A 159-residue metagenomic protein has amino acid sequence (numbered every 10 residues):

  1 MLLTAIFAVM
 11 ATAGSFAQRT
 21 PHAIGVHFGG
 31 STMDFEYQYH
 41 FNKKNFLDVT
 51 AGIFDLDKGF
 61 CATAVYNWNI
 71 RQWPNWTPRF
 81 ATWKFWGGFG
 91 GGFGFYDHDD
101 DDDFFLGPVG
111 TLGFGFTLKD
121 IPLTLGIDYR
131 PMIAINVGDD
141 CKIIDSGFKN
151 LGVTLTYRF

Functional and structural regions predicted by a protein language model:
M1-P21: Cleavable N-terminal export/targeting peptides
G14-D55, C61: Short glycine/proline- and aromatic-enriched beta-strand/turn motifs that initiate or cap beta-hairpins
T20-H22, G29-M33, K58-A62, W83 (+2 more regions): Residues that define the transmembrane beta-barrel architecture of outer-membrane proteins
P21, H98-D100, V137-K142: Extracellular loop and loop/strand-boundary signature of outer-membrane beta-barrel proteins
H22-G25, Y37, T63-W68, L123 (+1 more regions): Secondary-structure boundary/capping motif
H27-S31, G52-F54, N67-N69, G90-G94 (+2 more regions): Outer-membrane beta-barrel pore domains and translocons
F41-I121: Gram-negative (and chloroplast) outer-membrane scaffold detector with strong preference for beta-barrel transmembrane
K119-F159: Predominantly the C-terminal beta-signal and adjacent terminal strand-loop region of outer-membrane beta-barrel
